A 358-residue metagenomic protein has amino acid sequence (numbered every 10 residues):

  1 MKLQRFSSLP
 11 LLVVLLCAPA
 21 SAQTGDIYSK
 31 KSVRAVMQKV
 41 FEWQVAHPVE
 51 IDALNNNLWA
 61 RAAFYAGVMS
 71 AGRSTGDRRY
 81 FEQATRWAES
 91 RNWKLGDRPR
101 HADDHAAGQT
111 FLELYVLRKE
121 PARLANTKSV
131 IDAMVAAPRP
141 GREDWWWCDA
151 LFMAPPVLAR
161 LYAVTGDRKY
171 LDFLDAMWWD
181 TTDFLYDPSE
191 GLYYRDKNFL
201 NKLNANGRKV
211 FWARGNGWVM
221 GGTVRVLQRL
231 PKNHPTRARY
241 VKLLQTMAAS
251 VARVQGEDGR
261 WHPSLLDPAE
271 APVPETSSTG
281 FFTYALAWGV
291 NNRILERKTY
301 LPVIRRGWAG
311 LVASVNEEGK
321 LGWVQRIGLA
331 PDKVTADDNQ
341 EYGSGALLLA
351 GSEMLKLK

Functional and structural regions predicted by a protein language model:
M1-Q4: N-terminal secretory signal peptides that target proteins for export/translocation
S8-A18: Bacterial N-terminal signal peptides
P19-Q23, K242: Polybasic, low-complexity, intrinsically disordered segments
Q23-A62, M69-S90, K94-T127, W261-H262 (+2 more regions): CBM-like carbohydrate-recognition segments
V45, V49, G76, N92-G96 (+7 more regions): Helix-capping and short linker residues that terminate individual alpha-solenoid repeat units
V68, L158: Conserved H-X4-D acyltransferase segment
R123-P156: Asp-box/WD-like beta-propeller blade repeats and closely related beta-sheet repeat scaffolds
C148-F152, A159-L265, P272-T283, L295-R326 (+3 more regions): Extended ligand-binding clefts on enzyme/binding-domain cores
